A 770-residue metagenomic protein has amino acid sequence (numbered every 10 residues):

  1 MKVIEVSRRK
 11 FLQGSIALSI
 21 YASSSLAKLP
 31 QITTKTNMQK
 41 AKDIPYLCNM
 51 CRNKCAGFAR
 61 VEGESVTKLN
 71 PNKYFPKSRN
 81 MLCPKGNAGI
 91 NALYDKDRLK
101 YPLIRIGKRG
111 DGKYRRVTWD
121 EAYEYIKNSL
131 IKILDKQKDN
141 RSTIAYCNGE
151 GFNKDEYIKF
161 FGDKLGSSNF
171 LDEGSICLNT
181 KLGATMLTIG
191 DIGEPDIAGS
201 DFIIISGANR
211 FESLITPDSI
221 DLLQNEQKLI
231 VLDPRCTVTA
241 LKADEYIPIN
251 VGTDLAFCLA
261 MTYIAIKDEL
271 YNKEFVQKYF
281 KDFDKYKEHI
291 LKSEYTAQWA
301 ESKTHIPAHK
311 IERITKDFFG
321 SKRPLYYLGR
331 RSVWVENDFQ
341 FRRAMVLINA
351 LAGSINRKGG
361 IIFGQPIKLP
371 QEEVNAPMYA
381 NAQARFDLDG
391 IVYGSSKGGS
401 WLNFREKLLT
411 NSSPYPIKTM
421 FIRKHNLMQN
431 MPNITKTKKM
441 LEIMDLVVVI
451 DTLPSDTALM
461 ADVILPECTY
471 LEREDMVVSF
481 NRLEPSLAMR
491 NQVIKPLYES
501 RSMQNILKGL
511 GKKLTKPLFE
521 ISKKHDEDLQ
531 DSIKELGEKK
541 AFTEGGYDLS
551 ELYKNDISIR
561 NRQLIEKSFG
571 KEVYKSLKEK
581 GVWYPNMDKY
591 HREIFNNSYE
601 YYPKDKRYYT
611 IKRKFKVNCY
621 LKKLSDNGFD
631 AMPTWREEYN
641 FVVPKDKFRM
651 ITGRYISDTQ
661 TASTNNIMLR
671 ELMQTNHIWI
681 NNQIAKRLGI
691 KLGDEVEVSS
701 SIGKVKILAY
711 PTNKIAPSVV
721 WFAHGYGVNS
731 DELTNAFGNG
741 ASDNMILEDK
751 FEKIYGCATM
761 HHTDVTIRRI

Functional and structural regions predicted by a protein language model:
K2-L270, K281, Y286, P307-A308 (+4 more regions): N-terminal export/assembly segments and adjacent metallocofactor-ligating motifs of anaerobic energy-metabolism
T67, N272-K273, I311-E312, L325-Y326 (+7 more regions): Acidic/polar loop patches that form or flank catalytic/metal-binding clefts of enzymes that bind anionic ligands
R105-W119, D139, L270-I306, V493-Y609 (+1 more regions): N-terminal leader/propeptide and maturation segments of large enzyme subunits in energy/redox metabolism and hydrolases
E150, Y279, F318, I362-E372 (+2 more regions): A glycine-rich phosphate-binding loop feature that marks nucleotide/adenosyl-phosphate handling sites
E156-L232, T239, A256-L259, V346-L459 (+3 more regions): Extended redox/cofactor-interaction regions of prokaryotic respiratory oxidoreductases
M261, D282-S400: Active-site phosphate/pyrophosphate-binding segments
L471-P496, L507, G511: Glycine/threonine-rich phosphate-binding loop and adjacent beta-strand/alpha-helix elements that clamp
R501-F569, V573, L577, T661-W679 (+1 more regions): Long, contiguous, secondary-structure-rich segments that constitute the structural scaffold of globular domains
